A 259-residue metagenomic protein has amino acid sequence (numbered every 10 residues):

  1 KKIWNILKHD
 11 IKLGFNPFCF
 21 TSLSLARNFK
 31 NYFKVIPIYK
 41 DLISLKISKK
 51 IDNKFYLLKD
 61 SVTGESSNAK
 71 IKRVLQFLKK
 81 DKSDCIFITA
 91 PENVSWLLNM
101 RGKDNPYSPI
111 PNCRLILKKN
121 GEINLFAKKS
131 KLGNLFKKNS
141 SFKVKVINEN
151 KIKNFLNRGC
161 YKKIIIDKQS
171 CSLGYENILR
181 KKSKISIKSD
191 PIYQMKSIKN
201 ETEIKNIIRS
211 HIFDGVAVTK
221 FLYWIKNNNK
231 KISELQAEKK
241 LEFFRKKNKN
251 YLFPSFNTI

Functional and structural regions predicted by a protein language model:
K1-I259: Active-site neighborhoods and metal-handling regions in enzymes and metal-associated proteins
